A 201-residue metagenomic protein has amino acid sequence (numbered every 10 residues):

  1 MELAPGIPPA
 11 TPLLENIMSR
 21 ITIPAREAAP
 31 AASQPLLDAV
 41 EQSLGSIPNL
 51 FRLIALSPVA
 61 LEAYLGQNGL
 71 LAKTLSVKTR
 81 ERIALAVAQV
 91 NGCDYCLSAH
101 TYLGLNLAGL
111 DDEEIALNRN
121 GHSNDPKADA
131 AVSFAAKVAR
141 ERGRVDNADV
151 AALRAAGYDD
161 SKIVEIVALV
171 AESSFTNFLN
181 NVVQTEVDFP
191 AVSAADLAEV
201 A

Functional and structural regions predicted by a protein language model:
L3: Cationic, low-complexity basic patches in intrinsically disordered or flexible, solvent-exposed regions
G6-A201: Hydrophobic alpha-helical segments
